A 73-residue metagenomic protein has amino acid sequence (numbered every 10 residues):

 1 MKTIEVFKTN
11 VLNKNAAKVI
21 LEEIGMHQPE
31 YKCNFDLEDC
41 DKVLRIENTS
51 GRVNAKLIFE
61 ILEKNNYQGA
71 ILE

Functional and structural regions predicted by a protein language model:
M1-V11: Short glycine-/aliphatic-rich beta-strand segments at the starts of folded cytosolic domains
N10-N13, N48: Short loop or secondary-structure boundary microenvironments that flank and position key functional residues
L12-Q28: Short amphipathic alpha-helix segments
I20-I24, K56-K64: Short amphipathic alpha-helices in soluble, non-transmembrane regions that often serve as interface/regulatory elements
N34, K64-E73: Conserved short beta-strand edge segments in small beta-sheet-based binding/regulatory domains
N34-C40: RNA-recognition motif
C40-I46: Surface-exposed aromatic
T49-V53: Helix N-cap motif at beta-to-alpha junctions
